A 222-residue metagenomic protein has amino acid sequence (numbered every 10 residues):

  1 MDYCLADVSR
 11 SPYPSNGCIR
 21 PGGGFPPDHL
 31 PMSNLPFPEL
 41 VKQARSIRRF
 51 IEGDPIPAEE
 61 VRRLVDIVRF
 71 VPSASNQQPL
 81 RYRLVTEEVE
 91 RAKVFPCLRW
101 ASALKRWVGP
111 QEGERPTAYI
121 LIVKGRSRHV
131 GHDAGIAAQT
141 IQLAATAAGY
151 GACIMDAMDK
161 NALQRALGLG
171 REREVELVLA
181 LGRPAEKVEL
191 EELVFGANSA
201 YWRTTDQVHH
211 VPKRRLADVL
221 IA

Functional and structural regions predicted by a protein language model:
D2-I19, G24-A222: Acidic, surface-exposed loops and disordered segments
